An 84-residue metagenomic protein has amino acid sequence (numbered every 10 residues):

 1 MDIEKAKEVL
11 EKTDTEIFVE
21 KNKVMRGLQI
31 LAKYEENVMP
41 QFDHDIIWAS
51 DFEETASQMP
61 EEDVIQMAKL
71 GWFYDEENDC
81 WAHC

Functional and structural regions predicted by a protein language model:
M1-I46: N-terminal leader/targeting segments
F42-S57: Terminal, regulation- and interaction-focused segments at domain boundaries
T55-C84: Short, compact, well-ordered microdomains
